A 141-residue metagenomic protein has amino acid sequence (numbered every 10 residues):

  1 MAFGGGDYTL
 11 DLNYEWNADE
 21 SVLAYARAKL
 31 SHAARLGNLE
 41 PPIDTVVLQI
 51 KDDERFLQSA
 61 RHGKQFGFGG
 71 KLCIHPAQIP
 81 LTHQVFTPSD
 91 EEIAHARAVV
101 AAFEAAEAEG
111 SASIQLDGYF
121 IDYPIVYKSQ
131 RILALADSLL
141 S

Functional and structural regions predicted by a protein language model:
M1-S141: Expand to "…catalyze enediolate/carbanion chemistry for C-C bond making/breaking, isomerization, decarboxylation
